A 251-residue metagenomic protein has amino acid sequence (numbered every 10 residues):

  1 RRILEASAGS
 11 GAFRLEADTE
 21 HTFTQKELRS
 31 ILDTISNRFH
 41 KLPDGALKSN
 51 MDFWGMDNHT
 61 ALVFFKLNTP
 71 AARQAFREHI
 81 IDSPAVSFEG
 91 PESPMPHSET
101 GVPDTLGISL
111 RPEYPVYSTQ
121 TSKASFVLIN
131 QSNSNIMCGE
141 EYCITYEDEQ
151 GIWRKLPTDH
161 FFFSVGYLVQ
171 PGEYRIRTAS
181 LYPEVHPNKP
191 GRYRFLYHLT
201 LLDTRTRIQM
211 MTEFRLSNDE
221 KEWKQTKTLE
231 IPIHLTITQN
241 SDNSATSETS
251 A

Functional and structural regions predicted by a protein language model:
R1-E27, D44-H79, A124: Short glycine/threonine-rich beta-strand-turn micro-motifs
A6-G9, F76-V86, T212-E220, I237-N240: A short, surface-exposed beta-strand/turn
R14-T34, S87-S98: Short proline/glycine- and acidic-rich turn/helix-capping motifs at secondary-structure junctions
I31-T34, R38, A75, H79: Charge-rich, solvent-exposed alpha-helical interaction surfaces
A71-P96, T158-F161, G166-L168: Structured core of small recognition/catalytic domains
P94-F163, L168, H198-A251: Primarily secretory-pathway and cell-envelope proteins
D159-H186: Intrinsically disordered, low-complexity Pro/Gly/Ser/Thr-rich segments with frequent PxxP/GP/PP motifs and embedded
Y174, N188-L199: A short tyrosine-centered beta-strand micro-motif
